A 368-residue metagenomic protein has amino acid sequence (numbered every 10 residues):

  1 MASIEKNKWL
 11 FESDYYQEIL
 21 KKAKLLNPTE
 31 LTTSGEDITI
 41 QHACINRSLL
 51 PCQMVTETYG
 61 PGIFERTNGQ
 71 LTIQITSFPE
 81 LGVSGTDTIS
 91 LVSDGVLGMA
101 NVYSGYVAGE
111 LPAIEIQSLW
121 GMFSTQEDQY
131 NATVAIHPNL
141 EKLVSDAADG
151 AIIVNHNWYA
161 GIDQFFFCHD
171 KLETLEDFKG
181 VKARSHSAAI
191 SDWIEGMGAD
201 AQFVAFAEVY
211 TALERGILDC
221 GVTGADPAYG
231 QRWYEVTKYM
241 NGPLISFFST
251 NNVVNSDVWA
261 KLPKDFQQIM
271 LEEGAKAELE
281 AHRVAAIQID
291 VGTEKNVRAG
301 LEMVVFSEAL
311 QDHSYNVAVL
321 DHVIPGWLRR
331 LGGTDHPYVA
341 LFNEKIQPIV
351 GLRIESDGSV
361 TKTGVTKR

Functional and structural regions predicted by a protein language model:
M1-E127, I153-R368: N-terminal secretory/targeting leader peptides
S124-S145: A gly/proline- and charged-residue-enriched helix-loop-helix capping module
E141, A148-H156: Proline-centered turn/helix-capping motifs that create local helix->coil transitions or kinks
